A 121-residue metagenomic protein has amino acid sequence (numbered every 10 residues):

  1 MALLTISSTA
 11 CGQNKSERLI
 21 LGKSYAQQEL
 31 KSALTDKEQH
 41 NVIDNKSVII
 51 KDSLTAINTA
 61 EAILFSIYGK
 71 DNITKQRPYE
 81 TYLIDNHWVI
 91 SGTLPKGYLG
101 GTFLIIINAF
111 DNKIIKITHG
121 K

Functional and structural regions predicted by a protein language model:
A2-L3, S8-K121: Long, terminal "pre-/pro-" and other extracytoplasmic accessory regions that lie outside the mature folded/catalytic
